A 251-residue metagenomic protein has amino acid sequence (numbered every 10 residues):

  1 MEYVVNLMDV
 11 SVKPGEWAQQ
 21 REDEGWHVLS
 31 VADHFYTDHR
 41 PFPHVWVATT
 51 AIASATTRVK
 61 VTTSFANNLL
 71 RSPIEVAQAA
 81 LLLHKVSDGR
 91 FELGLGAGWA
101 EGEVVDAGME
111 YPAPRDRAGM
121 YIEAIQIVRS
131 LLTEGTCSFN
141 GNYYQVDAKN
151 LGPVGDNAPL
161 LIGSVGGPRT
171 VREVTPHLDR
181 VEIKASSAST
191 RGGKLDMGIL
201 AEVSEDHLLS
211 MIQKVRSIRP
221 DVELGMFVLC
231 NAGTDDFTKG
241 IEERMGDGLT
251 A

Functional and structural regions predicted by a protein language model:
M1-A251: Active-site-adjacent structural elements that line small-molecule/cofactor binding pockets in enzymes
